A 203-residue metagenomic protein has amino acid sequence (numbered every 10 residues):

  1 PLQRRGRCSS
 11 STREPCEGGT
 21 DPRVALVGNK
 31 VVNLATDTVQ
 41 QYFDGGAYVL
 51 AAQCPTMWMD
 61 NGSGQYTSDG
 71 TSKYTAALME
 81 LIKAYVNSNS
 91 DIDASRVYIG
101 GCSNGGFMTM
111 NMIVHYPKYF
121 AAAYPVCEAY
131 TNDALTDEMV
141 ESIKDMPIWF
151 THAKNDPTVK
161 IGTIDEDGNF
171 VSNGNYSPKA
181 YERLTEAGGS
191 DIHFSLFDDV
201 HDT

Functional and structural regions predicted by a protein language model:
P1-R5: Short beta-strand-to-loop junctions in surface cap/lid or active-site-entrance loops
G6-T75: Active-site machinery of serine-nucleophile hydrolases
G18-T20, W58-G64, G106-M110, T131-D137 (+4 more regions): Extracytoplasmic/secreted cell-surface and envelope-processing proteins
D44-A47, S142-I148: Short, proline-enriched alpha-helix->beta-strand connector loops that line the catalytic pocket of alpha/beta-hydrolase
A52-Q53, G100, V126-C127, T151-H152 (+1 more regions): Alpha/beta-hydrolase-fold catalytic nucleophile elbow
D60-S103: Gly/Ser-rich "nucleophile elbow"/oxyanion-hole loop immediately N-terminal to the catalytic nucleophile in hydrolases
V86-S142: Primarily recognizes the serine-hydrolase "nucleophile elbow" in alpha/beta-hydrolase and SGNH/GDSL folds
W149-T151, N155-K160, D167-T203: C-terminal catalytic histidine-bearing segment of alpha/beta-hydrolase fold enzymes
